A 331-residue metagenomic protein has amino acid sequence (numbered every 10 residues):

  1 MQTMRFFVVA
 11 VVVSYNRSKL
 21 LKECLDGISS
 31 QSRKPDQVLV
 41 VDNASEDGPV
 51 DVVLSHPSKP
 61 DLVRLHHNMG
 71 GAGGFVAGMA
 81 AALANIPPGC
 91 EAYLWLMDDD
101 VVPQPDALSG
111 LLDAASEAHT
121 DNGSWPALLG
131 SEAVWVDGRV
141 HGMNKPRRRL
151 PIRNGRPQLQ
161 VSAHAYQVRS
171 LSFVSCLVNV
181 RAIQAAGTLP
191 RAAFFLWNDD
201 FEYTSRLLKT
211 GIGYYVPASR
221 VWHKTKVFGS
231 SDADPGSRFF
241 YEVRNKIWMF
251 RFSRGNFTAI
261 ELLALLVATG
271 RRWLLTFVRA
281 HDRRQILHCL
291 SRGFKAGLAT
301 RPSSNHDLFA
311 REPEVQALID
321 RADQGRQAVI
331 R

Functional and structural regions predicted by a protein language model:
D26-P35: Short, acidic, metal-binding catalytic loop of nucleotide-sugar glycosyltransferases
G27, V40-D51, V101: A conserved acidic beta->alpha catalytic loop
L54-A77, A81-P88: Conserved donor nucleotide-binding strand/loop of the catalytic core
G89-D100: Short beta-strand-to-loop acidic/aromatic patch adjacent to the donor-nucleotide binding site
D106-N144: Conserved donor NDP-sugar-binding/catalytic core segment of glycosyltransferases
Q158-V178, F201, S230-S231: A recurrent flexible, glycine/aromatic-enriched loop bordering the glycosyltransferase active site that acts as
L171, S175-T188, A193-S219: A short, conserved alpha-helix in the catalytic core of glycosyltransferases
Y241, F257-R331: Non-catalytic, C-terminal membrane-associated alpha-helical segments of glycosyltransferases
